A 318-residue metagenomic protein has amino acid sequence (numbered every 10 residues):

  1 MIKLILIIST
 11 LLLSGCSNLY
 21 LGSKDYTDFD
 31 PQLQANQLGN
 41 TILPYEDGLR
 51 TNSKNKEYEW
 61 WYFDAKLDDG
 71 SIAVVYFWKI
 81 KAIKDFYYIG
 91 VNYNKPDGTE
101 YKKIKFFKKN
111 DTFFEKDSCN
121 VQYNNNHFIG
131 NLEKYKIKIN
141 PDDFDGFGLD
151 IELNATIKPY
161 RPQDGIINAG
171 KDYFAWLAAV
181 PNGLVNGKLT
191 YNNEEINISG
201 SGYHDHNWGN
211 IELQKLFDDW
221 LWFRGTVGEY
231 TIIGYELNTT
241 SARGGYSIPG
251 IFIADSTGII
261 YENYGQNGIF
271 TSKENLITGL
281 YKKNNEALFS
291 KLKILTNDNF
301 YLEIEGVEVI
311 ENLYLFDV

Functional and structural regions predicted by a protein language model:
M1-I8: Sec-dependent signal peptide recognition, specifically the positively charged N-region followed immediately by
S14-G15: C-terminal motif of bacterial Sec signal peptides marking the signal peptidase cleavage site
N18-V318: Structured soluble/peripheral alpha/beta segments that form catalytic or ligand/cofactor-binding pockets
